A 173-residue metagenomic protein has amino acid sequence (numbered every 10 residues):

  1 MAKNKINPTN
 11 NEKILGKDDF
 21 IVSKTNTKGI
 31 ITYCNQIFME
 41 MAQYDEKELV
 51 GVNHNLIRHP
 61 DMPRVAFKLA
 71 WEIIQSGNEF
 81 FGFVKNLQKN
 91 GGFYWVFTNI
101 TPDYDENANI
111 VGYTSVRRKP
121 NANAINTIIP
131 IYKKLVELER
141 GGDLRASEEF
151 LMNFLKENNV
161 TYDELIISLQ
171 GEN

Functional and structural regions predicted by a protein language model:
A2-L135: Sensory/regulatory domains in signal-transduction proteins
V111-E172: Juxtadomain coupling helices with adjacent low-complexity linkers
